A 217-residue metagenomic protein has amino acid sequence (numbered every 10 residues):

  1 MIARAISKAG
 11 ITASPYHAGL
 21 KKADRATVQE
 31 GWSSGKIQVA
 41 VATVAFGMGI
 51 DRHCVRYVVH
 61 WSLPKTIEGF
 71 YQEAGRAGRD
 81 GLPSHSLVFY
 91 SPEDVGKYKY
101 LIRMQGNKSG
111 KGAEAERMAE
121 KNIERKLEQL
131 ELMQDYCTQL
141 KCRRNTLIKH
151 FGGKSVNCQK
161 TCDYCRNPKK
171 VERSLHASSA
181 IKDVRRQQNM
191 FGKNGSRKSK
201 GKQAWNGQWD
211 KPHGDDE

Functional and structural regions predicted by a protein language model:
M1-K111, R117, S155: Helicase motor core with emphasis on the C-terminal RecA-like subdomain
A23, A74, C142, D183-V184 (+1 more regions): Intrinsically disordered, low-complexity sequence elements enriched in Ser/Thr/Gly/Pro
D24, N122-R125, Q129: Soluble or luminal CAZymes and related metallo-dependent hydrolases
K36, C137-L140, K169: A general structural signal marking secondary-structure boundaries and capping sites
L63, S91, I123-K126, L140: Generic alpha-helical segment signature
L87-F89, E120-I123, M133-Y136: A short, ordered amphipathic alpha-helix with a cationic face
G96, I102, K108-M118, K126-L127 (+1 more regions): Accessory DNA-binding and partner-docking regions appended to nucleic-acid-acting proteins, especially the terminal
K126-C158, C162-Y164: C-terminal accessory regions
